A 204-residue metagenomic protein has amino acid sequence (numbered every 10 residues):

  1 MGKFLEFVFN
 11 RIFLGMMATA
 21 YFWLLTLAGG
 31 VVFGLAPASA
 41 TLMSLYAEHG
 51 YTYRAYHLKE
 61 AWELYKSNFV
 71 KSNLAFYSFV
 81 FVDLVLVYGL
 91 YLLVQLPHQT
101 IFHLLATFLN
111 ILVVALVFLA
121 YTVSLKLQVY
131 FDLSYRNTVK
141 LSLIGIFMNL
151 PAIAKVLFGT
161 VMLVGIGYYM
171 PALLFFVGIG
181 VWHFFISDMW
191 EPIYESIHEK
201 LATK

Functional and structural regions predicted by a protein language model:
M1-N137, L141-K204: Hydrophobic alpha-helical membrane segments
